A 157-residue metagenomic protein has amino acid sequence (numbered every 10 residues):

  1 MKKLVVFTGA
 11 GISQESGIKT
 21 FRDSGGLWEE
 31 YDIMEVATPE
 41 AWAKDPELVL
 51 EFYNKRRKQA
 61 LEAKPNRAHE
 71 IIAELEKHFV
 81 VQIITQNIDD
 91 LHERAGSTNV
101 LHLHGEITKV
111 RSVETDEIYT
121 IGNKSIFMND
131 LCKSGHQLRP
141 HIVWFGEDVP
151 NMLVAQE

Functional and structural regions predicted by a protein language model:
M1-E157: Conserved catalytic core of sirtuin-type NAD+-dependent deacylases
